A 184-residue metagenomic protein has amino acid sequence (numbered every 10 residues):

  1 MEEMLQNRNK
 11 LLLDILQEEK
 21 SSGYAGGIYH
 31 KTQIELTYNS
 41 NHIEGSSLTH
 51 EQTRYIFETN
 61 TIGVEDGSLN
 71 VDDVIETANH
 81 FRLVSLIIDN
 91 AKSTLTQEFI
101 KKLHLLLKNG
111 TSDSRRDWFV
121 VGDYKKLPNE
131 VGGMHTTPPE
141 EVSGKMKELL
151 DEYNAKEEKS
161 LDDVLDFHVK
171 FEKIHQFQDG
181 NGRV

Functional and structural regions predicted by a protein language model:
M1-V184: FIC/Doc superfamily catalytic core
